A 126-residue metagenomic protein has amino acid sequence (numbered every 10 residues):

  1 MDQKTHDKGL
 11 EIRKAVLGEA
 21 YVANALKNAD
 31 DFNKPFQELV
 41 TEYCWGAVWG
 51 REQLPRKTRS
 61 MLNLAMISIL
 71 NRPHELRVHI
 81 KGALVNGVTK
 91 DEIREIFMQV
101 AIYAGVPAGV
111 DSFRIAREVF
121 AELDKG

Functional and structural regions predicted by a protein language model:
M1-K57, V85, D111-G126: Acidic, glycine/proline-rich low-complexity segments that act as flexible tails and inter-domain linkers
G18, W45, N63-M66, I80 (+1 more regions): Alpha-helical structural signal
D31-F32, S68-I69, N86, Q99-V106: A short structural micro-motif
F36, R72-H79, V100-I115: Short amphipathic alpha-helical segments at helix boundaries and their inter-helical linkers
V40-C44, M61-S68, I96-A101, S112: Short alpha-helical scaffolding segments that buttress acidic/His motifs in well-ordered protein cores
M61-R94: Mid-chain, well-packed structural core segment of small domains
